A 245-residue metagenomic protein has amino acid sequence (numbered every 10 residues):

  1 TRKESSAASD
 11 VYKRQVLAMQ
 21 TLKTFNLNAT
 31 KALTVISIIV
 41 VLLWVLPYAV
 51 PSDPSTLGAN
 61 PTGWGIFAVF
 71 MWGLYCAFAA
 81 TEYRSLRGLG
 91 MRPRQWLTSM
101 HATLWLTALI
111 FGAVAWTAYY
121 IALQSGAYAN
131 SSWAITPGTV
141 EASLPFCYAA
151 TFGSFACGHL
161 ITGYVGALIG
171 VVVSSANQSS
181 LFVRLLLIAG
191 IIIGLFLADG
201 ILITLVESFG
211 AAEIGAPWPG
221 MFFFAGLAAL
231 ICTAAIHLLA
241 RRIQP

Functional and structural regions predicted by a protein language model:
T1-Q15: Single conserved hydrophobic/aromatic residue that forms the stacking wall/gate of nucleotide- or nucleobase-binding
S6-D10, I169-S175, G226-P245: Junction motif at the cytosolic side of a transmembrane helix
N26-S37, L97-Y120: Selective transmembrane-helix segments that form parts of the transport pathway or gating/packing helices in multipass
S37-P51, L195-D199: Alpha-helical transmembrane segments of multi-pass membrane proteins
W44-F67, L104-A176: Secretory targeting signals
A59-T81: Long, hydrophobic alpha-helical segments
A77-W105: Helix-loop-helix units of permease transmembrane domains in multi-pass membrane transporters, especially ABC
S180-I192: Central hydrophobic cores of alpha-helical transmembrane segments in multi-pass integral membrane proteins
